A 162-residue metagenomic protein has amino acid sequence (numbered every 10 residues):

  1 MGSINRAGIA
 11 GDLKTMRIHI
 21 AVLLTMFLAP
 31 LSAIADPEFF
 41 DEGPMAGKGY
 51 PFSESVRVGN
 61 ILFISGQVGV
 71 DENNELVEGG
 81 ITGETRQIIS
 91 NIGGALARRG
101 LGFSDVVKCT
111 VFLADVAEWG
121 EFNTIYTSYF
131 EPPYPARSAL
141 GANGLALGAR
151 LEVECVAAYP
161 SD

Functional and structural regions predicted by a protein language model:
G2, G8-G11: Residue-identity detector for glycine
N5-R6, R99: Proteins with a high burden of low-complexity, intrinsically disordered sequence enriched in S/T/G/P/A and R, requiring
K14-H19: Positively charged n-region of N-terminal signal peptides that target proteins for export
I20-F27, L31-S90, G94-K108, L113-D162: N-terminal presequence-like segments and the immediate start of the first folded domain
